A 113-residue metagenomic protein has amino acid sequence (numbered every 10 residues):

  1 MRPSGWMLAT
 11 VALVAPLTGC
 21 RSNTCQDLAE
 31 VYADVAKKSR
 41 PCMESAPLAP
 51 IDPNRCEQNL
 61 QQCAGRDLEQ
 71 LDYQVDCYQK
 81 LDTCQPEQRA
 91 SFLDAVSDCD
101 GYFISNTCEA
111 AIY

Functional and structural regions predicted by a protein language model:
M1-G19: Sec-dependent bacterial lipoprotein signal peptides
R21-Y113: Mature extracellular/luminal domains of secreted and GPI-anchored eukaryotic proteins, especially small
